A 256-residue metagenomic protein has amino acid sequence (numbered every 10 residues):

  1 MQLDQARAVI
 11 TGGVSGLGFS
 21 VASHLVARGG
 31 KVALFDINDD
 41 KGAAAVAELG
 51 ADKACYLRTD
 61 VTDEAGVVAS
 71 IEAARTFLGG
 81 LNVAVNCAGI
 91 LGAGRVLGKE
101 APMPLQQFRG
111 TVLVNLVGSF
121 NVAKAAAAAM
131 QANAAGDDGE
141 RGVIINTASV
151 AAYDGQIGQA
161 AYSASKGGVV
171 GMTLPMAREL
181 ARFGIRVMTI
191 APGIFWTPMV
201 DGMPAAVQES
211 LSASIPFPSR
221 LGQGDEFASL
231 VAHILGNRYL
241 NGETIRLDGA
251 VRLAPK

Functional and structural regions predicted by a protein language model:
Q2-A33: Canonical Rossmann dinucleotide-binding motif of NAD(H)/NADP(H)-dependent dehydrogenases/reductases, specifically
I90, A101-N121, I144-I145, Y162 (+1 more regions): Catalytic Tyr-X3-Lys loop
L91-R109, A128, A132-D138, G158-A161 (+1 more regions): Conserved mid-core segment of classical short-chain dehydrogenase/reductases
A123, S165, T173: Active-site helix of classical SDR
A128, A177-E179: Alpha-helical segment proximal to the catalytic Tyr-Lys
S149: Residue(s) in the substrate-gating loop at a strand-loop-helix junction that position the organic substrate next
A181, R186, N241-E243: Short, small/polar-rich loop/turn modules that mediate ligand/substrate recognition or access, typified
Q223-L247, R252: C-terminal substrate-recognition "lid" of short-chain dehydrogenase/reductases
